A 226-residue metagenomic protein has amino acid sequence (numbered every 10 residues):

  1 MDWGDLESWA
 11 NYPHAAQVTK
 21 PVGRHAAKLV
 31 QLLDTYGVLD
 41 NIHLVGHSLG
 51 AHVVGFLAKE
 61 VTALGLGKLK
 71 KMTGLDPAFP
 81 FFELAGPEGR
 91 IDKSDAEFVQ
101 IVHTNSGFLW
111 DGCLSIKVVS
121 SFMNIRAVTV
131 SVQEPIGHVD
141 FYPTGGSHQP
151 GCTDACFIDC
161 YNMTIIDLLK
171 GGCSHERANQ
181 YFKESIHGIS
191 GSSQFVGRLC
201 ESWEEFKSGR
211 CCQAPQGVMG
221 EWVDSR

Functional and structural regions predicted by a protein language model:
M1-D167, A178, S202-G209, Q213-Q216: Serine-dependent carboxylesterase/thioesterase catalytic core of lipase-like alpha/beta-hydrolase/SGNH enzymes
W3, F82, F182, S192 (+1 more regions): Broad hydrophobic/π-residue packing in well-ordered secondary structure
P21, Y142, S185-G188, G197: Short, Φ-rich (hydrophobic/aromatic) sequence segments
L109, G191-S192: Short loop/beta submotifs within extracellular cysteine-rich repeat domains
G171-G191: Non-catalytic, well-ordered alpha-helical segments in soluble enzyme domains
E184, V196-R226: Intrinsically disordered, low-complexity regulatory segments that flank or lie outside the structured catalytic cores
